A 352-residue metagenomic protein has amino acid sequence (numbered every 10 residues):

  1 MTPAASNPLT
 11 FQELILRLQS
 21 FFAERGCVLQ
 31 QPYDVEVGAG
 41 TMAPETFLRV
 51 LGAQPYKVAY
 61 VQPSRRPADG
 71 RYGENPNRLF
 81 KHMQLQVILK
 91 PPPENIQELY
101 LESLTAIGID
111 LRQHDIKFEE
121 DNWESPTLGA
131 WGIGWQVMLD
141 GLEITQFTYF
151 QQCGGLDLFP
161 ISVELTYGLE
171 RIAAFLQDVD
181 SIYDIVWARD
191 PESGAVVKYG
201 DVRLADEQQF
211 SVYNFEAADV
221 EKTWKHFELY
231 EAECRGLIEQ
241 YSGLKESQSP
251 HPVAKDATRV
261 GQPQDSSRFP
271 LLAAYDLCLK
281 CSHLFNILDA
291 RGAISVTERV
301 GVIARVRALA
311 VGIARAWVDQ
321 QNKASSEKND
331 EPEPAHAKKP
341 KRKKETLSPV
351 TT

Functional and structural regions predicted by a protein language model:
T2-L244, R268-Q321: Structured aminoacyl-transfer and RNA-binding surfaces used for tRNA recognition/handling in the translation apparatus
Q240-P270, S325-T352: Intrinsic disorder/low-complexity segments
